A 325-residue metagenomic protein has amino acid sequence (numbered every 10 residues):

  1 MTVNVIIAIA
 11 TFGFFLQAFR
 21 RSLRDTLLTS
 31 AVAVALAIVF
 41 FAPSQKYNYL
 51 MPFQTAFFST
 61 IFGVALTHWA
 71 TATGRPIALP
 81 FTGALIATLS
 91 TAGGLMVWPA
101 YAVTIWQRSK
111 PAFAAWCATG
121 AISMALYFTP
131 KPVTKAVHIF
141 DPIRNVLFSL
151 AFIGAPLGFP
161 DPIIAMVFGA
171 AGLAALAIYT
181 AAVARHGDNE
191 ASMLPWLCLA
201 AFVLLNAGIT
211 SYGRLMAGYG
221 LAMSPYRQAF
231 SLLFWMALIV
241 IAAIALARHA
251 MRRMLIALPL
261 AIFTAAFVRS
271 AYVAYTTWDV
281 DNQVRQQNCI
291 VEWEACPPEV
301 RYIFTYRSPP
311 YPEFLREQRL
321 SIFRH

Functional and structural regions predicted by a protein language model:
M1-A33, G83, G93, V103-P111 (+3 more regions): Intrinsically disordered, polar/acidic, low-complexity terminal segments
G13, Q17, T26-I61: Aromatic- and kink-enriched transmembrane "portal" helix at the membrane-lumen/periplasm boundary that abuts
R20, V39-M51, L126-T134, A182-G187 (+2 more regions): Juxtamembrane "helix-exit" motif on the non-cytosolic side of transmembrane helices
A31-V39, C117-M124, D188-M216: Transmembrane alpha-helix segments characteristic of polytopic inner-membrane glycan-assembly/cell-envelope
A35, A56-L79, F234-A237: Specific aromatic-rich, kink-prone transmembrane helix
Y49, T55-T60, G220-A242: Hydrophobic/aromatic-rich transmembrane helices and adjacent perimembrane loops
W69-A87, K110-A115: Short hydrophobic alpha-helices at membrane interfaces in multi-pass membrane enzymes
M96-A125: Perimembrane helix-loop-helix junctions
